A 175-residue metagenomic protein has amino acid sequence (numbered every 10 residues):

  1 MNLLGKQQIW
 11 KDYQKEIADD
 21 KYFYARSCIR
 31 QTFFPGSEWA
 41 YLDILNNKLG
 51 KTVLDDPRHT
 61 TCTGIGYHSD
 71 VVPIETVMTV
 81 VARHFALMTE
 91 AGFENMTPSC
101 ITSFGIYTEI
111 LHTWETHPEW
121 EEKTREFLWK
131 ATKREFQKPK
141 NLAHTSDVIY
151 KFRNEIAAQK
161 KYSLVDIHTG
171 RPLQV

Functional and structural regions predicted by a protein language model:
M1-V175: Iron-sulfur cluster-binding electron-transfer modules in prokaryotic oxidoreductases
